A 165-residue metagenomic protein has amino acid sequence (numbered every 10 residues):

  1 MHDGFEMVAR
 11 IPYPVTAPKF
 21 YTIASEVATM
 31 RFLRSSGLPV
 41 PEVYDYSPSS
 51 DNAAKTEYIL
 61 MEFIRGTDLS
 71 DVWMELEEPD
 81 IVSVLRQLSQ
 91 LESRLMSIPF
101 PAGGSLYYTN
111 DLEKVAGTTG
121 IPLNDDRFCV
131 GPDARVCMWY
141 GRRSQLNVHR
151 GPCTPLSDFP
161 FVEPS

Functional and structural regions predicted by a protein language model:
M1-S165: ATP-binding pocket architecture of kinase catalytic cores
